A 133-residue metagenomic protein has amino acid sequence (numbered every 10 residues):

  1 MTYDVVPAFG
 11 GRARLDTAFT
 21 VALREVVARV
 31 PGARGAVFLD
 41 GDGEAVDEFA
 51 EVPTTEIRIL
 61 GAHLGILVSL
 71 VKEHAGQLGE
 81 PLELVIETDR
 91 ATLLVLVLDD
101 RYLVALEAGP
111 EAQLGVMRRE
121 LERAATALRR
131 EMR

Functional and structural regions predicted by a protein language model:
M1-R133: Non-catalytic interaction/Regulatory regions outside core domains
